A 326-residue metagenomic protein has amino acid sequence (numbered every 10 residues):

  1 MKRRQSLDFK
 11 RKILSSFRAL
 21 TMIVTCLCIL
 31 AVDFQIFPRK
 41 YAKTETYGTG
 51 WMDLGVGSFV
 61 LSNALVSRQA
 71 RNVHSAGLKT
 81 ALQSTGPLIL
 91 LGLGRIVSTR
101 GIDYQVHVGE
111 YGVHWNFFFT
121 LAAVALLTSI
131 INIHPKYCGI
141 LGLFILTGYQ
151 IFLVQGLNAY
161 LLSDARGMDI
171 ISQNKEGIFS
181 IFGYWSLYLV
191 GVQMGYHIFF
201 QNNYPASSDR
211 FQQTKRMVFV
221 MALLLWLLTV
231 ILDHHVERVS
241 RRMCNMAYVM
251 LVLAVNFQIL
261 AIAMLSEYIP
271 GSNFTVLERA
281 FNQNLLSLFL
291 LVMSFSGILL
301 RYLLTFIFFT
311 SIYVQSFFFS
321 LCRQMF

Functional and structural regions predicted by a protein language model:
M1-F326: Alpha-helical transmembrane segments and their immediate juxtamembrane cytosolic regions
